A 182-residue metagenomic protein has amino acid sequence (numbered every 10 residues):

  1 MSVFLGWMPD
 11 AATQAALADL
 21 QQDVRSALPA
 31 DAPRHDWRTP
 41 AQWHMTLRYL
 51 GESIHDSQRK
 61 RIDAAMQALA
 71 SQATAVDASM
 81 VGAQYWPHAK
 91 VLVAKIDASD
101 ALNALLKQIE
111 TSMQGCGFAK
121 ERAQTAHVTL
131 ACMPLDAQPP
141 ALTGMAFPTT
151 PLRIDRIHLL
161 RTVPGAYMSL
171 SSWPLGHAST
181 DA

Functional and structural regions predicted by a protein language model:
M1-A182: Histidine-dependent nucleotide/RNA phosphoesterase domain, centered on the 2H-phosphoesterase fold with its duplicated
